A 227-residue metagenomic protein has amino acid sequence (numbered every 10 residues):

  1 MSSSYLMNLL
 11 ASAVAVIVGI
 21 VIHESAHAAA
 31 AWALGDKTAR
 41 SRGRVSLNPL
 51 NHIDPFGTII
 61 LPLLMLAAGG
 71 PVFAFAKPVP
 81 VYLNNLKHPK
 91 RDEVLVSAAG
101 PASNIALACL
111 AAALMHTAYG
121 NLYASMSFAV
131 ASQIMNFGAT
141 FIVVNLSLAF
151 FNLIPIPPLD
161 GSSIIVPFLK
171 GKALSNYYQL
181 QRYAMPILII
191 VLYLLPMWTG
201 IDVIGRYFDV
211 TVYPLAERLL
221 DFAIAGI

Functional and structural regions predicted by a protein language model:
M1-I227: Hydrophobic transmembrane alpha-helices and their immediate loop junctions in multi-pass integral membrane proteins
